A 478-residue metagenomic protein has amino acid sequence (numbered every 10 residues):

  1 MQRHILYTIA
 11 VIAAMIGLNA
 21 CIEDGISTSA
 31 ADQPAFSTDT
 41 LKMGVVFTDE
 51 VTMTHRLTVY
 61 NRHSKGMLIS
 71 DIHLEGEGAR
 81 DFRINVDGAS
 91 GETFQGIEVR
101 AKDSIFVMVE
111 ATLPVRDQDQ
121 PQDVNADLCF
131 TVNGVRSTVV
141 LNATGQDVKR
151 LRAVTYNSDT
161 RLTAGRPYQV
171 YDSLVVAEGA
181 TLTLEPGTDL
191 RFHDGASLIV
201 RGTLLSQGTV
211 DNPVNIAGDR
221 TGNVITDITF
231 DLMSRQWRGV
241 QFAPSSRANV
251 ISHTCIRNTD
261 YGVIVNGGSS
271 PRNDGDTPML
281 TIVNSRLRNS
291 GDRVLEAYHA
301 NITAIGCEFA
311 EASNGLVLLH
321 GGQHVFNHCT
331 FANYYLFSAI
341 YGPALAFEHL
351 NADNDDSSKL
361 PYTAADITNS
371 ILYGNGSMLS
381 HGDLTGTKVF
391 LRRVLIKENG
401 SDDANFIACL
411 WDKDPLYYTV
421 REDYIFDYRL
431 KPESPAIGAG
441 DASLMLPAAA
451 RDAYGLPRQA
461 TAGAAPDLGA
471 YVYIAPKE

Functional and structural regions predicted by a protein language model:
M1-I9: Bacterial N-terminal signal peptides that target proteins for export
I16-A20: C-terminal motif of bacterial Sec signal peptides marking the signal peptidase cleavage site
I22-T28, P34-V45, E50-T52, R56 (+4 more regions): Beta-strand/loop edge motif enriched in small/polar residues
T52-M53, S64-I69: Short acidic/proline- and small/hydrophobic-mixed sequence motifs that coincide with surface turns and coil-to-beta
V59-H63: Asparagine-centered strand-capping/turn motif at beta-strand->loop junctions
D71-G76, L162: Change to "...patches in solvent-exposed regions of secreted, membrane-anchored, or virion-exposed structural
E75-T93: Short, solvent-exposed loop/linker segments at beta-strand-coil boundaries, enriched for Pro/Gly and Ser/Thr
